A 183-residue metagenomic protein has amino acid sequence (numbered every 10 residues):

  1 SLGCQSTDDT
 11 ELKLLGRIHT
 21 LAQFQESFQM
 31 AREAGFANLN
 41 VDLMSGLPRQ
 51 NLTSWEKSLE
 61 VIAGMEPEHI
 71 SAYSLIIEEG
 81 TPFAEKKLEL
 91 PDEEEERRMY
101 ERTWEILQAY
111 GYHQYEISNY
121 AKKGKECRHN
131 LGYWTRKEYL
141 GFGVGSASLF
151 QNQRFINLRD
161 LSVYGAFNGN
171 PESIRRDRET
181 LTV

Functional and structural regions predicted by a protein language model:
S1-V183: C-terminal scaffold of the Radical SAM
